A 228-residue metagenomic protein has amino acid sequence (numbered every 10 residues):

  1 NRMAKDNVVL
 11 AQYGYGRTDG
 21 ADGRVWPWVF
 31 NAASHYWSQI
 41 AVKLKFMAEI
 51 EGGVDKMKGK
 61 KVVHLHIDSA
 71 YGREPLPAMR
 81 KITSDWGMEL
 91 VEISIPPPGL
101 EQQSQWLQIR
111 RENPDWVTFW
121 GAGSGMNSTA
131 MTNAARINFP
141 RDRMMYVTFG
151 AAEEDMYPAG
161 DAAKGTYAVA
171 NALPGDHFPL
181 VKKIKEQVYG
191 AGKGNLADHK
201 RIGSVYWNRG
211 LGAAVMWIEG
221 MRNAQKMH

Functional and structural regions predicted by a protein language model:
R2-G16: Short beta-strand-centered segments that line the small-molecule binding cleft or hinge of alpha/beta clamshell
R2-K5, A21, L107-R110, R136 (+1 more regions): Mature extracellular/periplasmic domains of secretome proteins
V9, E89-V91, G165: Conserved beta-strand segments of alpha/beta enzyme cores
G14, T18-D19, P27-F139, G175-K182: Extracellular/periplasmic Venus flytrap/periplasmic-binding protein
R17, W26, F30-A33, N133-A214: Extracellular/periplasmic periplasmic-binding protein-like sensory domains
V54-H64, L196-N208, K226-H228: Surface-exposed patches in mature extracellular/periplasmic domains of secreted proteins
A214-H228: Extracellular/periplasmic bilobal clamshell ligand-binding domains
